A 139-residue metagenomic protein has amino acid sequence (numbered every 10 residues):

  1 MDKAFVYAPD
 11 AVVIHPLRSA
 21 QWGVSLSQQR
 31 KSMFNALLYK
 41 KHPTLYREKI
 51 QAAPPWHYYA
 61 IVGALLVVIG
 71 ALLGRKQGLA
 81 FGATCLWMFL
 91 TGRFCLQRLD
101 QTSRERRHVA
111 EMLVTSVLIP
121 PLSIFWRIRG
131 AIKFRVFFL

Functional and structural regions predicted by a protein language model:
M1-R47: Catalytic donor/gating beta->alpha subdomain of glycosyltransferases that bind UDP-sugars
P9, Q28-S32, H57, A64-L72: Charged, low-complexity, helix/coiled-coil-prone segments
Y46-A64: Membrane-interface anchor segments at the N-terminal boundary of transmembrane helices in multi-pass membrane enzymes
I61-F134: Membrane-embedded multi-pass helical conduit in multi-pass membrane proteins, especially envelope-biosynthetic
R135-L139: Short, charged juxtamembrane terminal tails flanking transmembrane helices
